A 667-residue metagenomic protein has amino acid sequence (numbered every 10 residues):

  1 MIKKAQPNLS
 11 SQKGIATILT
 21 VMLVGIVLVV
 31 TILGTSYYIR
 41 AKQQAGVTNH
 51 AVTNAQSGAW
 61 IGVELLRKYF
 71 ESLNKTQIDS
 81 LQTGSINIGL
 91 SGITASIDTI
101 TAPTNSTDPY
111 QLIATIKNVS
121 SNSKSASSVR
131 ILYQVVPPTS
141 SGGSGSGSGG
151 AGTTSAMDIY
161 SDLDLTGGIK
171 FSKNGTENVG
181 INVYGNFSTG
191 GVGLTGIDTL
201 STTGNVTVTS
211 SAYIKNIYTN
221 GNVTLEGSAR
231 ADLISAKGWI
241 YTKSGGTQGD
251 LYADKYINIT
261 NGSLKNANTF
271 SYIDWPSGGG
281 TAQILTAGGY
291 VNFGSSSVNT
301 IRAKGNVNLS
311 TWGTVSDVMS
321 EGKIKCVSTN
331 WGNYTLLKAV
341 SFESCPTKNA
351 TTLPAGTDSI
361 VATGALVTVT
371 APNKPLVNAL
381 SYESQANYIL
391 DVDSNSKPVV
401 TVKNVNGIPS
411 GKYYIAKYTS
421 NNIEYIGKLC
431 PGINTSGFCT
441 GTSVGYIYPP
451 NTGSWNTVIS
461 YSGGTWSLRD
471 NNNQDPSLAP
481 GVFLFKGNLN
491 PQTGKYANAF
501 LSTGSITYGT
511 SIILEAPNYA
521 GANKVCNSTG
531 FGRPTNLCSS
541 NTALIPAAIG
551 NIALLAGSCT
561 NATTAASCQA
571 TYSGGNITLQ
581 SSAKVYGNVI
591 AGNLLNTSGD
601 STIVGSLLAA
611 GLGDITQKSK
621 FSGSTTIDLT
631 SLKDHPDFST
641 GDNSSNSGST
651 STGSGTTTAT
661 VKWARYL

Functional and structural regions predicted by a protein language model:
I2-G168, K173-G185, T199-L200, L233 (+3 more regions): Beta-strand/loop motifs with alternating small/hydrophobic and polar/acidic residues, enriched in the first structured
A5, T101, T107, S344 (+7 more regions): Selective for proline/serine-rich intrinsically disordered segments in cytosolic/nuclear regulatory regions
N8, T104, Y110, T139 (+10 more regions): Generic low-complexity segments that are intrinsically disordered, proline-rich and/or Lys/Arg-biased
G25-T53, L90, I100-P103, S381-Y414 (+2 more regions): Short, charged N-terminal helix-start/capping segments
G46, T83-S123, Y133-G143, G204 (+7 more regions): Extreme N-terminal leader/targeting regions
G149-T314, S320-S328, V392, V400-S644 (+2 more regions): Long, polar low-complexity repeats
G332-I447: Core solenoid repeat modules with strong leucine/isoleucine-rich periodicity, prominently canonical LRR arrays but also
